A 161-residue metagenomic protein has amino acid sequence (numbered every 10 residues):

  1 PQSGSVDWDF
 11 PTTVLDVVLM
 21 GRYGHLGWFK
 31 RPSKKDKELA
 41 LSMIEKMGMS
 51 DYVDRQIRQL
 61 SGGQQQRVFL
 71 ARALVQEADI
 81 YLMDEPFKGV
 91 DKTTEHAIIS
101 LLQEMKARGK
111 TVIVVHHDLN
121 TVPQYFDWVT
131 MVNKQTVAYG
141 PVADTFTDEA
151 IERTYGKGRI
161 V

Functional and structural regions predicted by a protein language model:
L19, K34-Y52: Conserved ABC ATPase "signature" region
Q56-L60: Conserved ABC ATPase signature
L70: Hydrophobic anchor residue at the start of the ABC signature
Y81-D84: Catalytic Walker B motif of ABC-type/P-loop ATPase nucleotide-binding domains
K92-T94: Helix N-cap at the start of a conserved alpha-helix in ABC-type nucleotide-binding domains
H116-H117: H-loop/switch region of ABC-family ATPase nucleotide-binding domains
W128-V142: H-loop (His-switch) and adjacent beta-strand-loop-beta switch element of ABC-type ATPase nucleotide-binding domains
